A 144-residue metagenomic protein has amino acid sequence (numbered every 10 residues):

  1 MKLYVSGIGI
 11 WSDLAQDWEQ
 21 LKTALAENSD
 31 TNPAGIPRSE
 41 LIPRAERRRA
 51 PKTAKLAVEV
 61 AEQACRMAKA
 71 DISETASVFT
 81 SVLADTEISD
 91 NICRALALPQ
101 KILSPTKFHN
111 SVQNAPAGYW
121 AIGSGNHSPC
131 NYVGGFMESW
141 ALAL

Functional and structural regions predicted by a protein language model:
M1-N131, G135-A141: Conserved "HGTGT" condensation-loop signature of ketosynthase/thiolase-family condensing enzymes that catalyze
